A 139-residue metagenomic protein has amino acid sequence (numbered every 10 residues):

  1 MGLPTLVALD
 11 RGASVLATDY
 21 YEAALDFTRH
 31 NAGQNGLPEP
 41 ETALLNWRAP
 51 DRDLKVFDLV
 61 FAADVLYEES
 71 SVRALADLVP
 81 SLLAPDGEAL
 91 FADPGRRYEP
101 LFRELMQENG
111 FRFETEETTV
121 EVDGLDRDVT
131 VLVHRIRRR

Functional and structural regions predicted by a protein language model:
M1-R139: S-adenosylmethionine-dependent methyltransferases
